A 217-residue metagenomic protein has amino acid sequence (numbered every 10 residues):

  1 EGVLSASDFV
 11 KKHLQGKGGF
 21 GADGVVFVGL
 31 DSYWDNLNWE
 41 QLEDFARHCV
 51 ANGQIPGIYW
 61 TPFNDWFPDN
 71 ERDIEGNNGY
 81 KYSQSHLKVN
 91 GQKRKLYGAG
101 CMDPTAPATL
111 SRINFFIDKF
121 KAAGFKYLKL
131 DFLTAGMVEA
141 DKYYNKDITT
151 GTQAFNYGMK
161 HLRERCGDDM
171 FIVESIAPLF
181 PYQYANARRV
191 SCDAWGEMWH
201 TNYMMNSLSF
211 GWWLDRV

Functional and structural regions predicted by a protein language model:
E1-D118, A123-K146: Aromatic-lined carbohydrate-binding/catalytic grooves of carbohydrate-active enzymes
G53-I55, Q153, G196-H200: Glycine-rich loops and low-complexity Gly/Arg-rich segments that provide flexible linkers or classic glycine-based
D73-P107, S111, Y157-V217: Glycan-recognition surfaces
L133, T149, A177: Histidine- and/or cysteine-centered catalytic micro-motif in compact active-site loops
G136-L162, C166-M170: Short acidic, glycine/proline-enriched helix-loop-strand junctions
